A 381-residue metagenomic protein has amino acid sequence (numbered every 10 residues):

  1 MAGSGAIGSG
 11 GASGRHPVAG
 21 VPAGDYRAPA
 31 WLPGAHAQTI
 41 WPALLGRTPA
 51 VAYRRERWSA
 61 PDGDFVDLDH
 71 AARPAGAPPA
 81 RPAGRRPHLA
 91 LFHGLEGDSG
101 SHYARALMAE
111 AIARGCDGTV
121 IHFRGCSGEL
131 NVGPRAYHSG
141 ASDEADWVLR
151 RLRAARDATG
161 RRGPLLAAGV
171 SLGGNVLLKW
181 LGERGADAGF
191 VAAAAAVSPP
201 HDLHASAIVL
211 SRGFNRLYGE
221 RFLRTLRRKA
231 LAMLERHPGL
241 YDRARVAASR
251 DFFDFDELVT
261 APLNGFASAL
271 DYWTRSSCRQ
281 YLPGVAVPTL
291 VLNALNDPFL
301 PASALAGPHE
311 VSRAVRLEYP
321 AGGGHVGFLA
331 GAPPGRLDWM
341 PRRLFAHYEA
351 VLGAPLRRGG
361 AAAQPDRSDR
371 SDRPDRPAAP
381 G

Functional and structural regions predicted by a protein language model:
A2-G3, R15, A154-R161, L166-N264: Alpha/beta-hydrolase-fold enzymes
A35-R81, L329: N-terminal cap/lid segment of alpha/beta-hydrolase-fold proteins
R73-V132, R151: Short, surface-exposed "cap/lid" segments of acyl-processing enzymes
E110, R124-L166: Catalytic nucleophile-loop/oxyanion-hole region of alpha/beta-hydrolase and closely related hydrolase-like folds
L258-Y281: Active-site nucleophile elbow and catalytic-triad environment of alpha/beta-hydrolase enzymes
V285, V291-N293, D297: Short beta-strand/loop motif that positions the catalytic acidic residue of the alpha/beta-hydrolase fold
L295-R316, P320: Conserved loop-alpha-helix segment in the C-terminal half of the alpha/beta-hydrolase fold that carries the catalytic
A321-A363, D375, P380-G381: Catalytic active-site module of serine/aspartate enzymes centered on a nucleophile-bearing elbow/loop
